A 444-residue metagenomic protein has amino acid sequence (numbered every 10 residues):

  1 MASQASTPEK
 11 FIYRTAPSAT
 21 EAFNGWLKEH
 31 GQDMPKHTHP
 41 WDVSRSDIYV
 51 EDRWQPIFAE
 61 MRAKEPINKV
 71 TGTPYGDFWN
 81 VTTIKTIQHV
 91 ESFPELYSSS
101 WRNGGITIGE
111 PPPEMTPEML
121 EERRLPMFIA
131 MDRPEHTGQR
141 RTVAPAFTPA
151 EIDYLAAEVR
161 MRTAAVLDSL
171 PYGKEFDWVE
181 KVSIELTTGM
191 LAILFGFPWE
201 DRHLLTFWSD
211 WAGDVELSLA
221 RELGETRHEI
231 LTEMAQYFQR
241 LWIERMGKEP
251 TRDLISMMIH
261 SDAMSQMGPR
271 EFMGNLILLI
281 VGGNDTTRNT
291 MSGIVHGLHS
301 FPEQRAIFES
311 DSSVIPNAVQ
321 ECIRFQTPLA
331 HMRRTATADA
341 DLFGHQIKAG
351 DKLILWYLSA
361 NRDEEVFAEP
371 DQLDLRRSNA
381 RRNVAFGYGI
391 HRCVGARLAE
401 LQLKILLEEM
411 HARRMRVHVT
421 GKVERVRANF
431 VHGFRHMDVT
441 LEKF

Functional and structural regions predicted by a protein language model:
M1-F444: Cytochrome P450
